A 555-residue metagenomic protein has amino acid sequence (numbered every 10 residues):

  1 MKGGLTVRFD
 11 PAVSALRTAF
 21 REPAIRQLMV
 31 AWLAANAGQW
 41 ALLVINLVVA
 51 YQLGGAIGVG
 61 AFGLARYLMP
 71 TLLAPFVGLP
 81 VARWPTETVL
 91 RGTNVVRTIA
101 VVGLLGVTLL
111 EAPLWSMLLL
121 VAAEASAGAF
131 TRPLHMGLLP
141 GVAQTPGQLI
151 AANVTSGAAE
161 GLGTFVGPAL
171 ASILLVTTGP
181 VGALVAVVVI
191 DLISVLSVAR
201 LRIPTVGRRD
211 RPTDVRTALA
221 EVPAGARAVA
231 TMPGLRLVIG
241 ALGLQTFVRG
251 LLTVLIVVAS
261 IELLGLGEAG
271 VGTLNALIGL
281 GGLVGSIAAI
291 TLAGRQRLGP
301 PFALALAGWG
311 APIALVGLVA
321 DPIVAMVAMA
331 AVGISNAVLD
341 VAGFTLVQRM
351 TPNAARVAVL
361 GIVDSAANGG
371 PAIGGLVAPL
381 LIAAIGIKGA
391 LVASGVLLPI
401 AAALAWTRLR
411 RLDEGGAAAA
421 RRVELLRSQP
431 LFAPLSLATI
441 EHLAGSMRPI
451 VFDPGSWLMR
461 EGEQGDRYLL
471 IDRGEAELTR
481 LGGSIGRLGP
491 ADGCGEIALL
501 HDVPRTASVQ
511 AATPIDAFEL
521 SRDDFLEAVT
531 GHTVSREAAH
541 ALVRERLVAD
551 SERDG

Functional and structural regions predicted by a protein language model:
M1-D413: Alpha-helical transmembrane-bundle signature of multi-pass membrane transport and export proteins
V142, R200, I497, E527-V529: Residues that scaffold the ATP/ADP-binding catalytic core of kinase and kinase-like folds
G361, A401-F432, R546-V548, G555: Membrane-interfacial segments at transmembrane helix termini in multi-pass membrane proteins
A405, I515-D524: A short hydrophobic beta-strand segment most commonly corresponding to one strand of the jelly-roll/cupin
R421-L425, S436-H442, P504-T506, D523-G555: A small-molecule sensor/coupling module
E424-H501, R505-A507, E527: Regulatory nucleotide-sensing modules
